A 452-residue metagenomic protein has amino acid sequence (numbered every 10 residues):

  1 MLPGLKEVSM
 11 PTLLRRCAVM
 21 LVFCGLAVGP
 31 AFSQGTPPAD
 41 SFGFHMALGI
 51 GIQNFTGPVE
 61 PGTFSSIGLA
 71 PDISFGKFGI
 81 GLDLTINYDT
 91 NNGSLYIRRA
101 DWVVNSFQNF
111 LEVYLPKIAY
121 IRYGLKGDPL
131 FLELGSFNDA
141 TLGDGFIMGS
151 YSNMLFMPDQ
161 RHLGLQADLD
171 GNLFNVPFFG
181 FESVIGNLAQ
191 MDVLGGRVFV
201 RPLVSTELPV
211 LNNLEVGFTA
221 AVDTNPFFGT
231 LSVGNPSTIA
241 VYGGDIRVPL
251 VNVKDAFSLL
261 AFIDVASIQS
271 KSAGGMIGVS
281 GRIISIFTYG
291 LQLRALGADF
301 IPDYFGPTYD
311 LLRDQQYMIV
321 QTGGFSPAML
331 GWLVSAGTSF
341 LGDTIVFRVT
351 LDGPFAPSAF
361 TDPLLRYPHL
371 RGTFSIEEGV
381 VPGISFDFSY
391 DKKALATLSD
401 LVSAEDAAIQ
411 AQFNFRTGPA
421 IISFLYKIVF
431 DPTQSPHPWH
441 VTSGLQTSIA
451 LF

Functional and structural regions predicted by a protein language model:
M1-S9: Short, Lys/Arg-enriched N-terminal segments with co-localized hydrophobic residues within the first ~10-30 amino acids
V8-A18: Bacterial N-terminal signal peptides that target proteins for export
C17-G29: Bacterial N-terminal signal peptides
A31-G35: Boundary at the C-terminal end of the N-terminal hydrophobic targeting segment
T36-H45, E60-G62, G79, N92-L95 (+4 more regions): Signature for the C-terminal beta-barrel architecture of outer-membrane proteins
G51-Q53, I67, G244, S326: Catalytic phosphate/metal-binding cores of nucleic-acid and nucleotide-processing enzymes, i.e., regions that mediate
F78-Y120, I147: Surface-exposed loop and membrane-interface regions of Gram-negative outer-membrane beta-barrel proteins
G127-T141: Hydrophobic alpha-helical hairpins/lids featuring a short glycine-rich hinge
